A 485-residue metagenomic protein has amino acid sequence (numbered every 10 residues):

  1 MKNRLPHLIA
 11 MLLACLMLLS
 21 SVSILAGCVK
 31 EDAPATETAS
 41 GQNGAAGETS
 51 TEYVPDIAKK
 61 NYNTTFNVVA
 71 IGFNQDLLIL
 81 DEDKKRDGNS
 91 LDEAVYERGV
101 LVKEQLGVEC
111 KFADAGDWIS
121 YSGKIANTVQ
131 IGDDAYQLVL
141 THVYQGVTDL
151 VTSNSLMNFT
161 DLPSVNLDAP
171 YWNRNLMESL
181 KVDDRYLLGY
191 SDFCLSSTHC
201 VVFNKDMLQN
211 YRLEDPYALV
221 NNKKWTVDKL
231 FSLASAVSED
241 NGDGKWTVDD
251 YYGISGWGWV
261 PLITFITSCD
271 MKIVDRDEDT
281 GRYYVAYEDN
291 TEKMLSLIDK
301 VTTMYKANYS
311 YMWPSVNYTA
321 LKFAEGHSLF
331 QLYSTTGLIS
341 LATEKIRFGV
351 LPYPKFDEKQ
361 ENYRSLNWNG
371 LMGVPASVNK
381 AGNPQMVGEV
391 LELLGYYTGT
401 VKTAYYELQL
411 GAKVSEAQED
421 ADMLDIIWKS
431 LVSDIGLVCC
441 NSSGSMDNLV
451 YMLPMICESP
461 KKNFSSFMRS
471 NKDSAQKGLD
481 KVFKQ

Functional and structural regions predicted by a protein language model:
K2-S153, V401, C457-Q485: Conserved N-terminal structural module of periplasmic/extracytoplasmic solute-binding proteins
V69, D133-V139, V143, K181-C194 (+3 more regions): Extracytoplasmic/periplasmic solute-binding protein
A126-Q130, D134-Q145, S155-N158, S164-Q209 (+4 more regions): A structural signal for short loop-to-beta-strand junctions that line the ligand-binding cleft of periplasmic/secreted
Y136-L140, S328-Y333: Paired acidic/hydrophobic, glycine-rich loop segments that form the ligand-binding mouth/hinge of periplasmic-binding
T160-Y171, L219-N222, M271-M294, F356-R364: Short, solvent-exposed loop/beta-turn-alpha elements that line the ligand-binding surface or hinge of extracytoplasmic
F231-A234, S268-P314: Glycine-centered hinge/linker elements that transmit conformational signals in sensory and ligand-binding systems
A342-A412: Extracytoplasmic/periplasmic substrate-recognition and gating elements
A404-L410, A421-Q485: C-terminal capping/gating helix-and-loop segments adjacent to ligand/active sites or protein-protein/ligand interfaces
